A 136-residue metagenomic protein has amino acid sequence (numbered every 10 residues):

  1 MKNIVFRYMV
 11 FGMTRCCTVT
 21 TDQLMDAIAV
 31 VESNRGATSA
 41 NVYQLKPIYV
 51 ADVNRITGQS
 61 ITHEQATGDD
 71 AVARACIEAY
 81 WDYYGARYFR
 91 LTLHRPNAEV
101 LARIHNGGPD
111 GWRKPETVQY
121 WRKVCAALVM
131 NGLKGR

Functional and structural regions predicted by a protein language model:
K2-V10: Sec-dependent signal peptide recognition, specifically the positively charged N-region followed immediately by
C16-T18, A126: Sequence contexts marking disulfide-bonded cysteines in secreted/extracellular proteins
T18-V19, V30, S60-A66, R136: Terminal targeting/leader modules
V19-G36, L45, I77, V100-P109: Short, functionally critical alpha-helical segments immediately adjacent to catalytic or ligand/cofactor-binding
S39-N41, P115-T117: Short, solvent-exposed loop/turn and secondary-structure capping segments
A40-G58: Short, surface-exposed acidic-centric catalytic microdomains
D52-W112, V124-M130: Alpha-helical segment that forms one wall of the substrate-binding/catalytic cleft in peptidoglycan-active domains
V118-R136: C-terminal partner/receptor-binding element of secreted or periplasmic proteins
